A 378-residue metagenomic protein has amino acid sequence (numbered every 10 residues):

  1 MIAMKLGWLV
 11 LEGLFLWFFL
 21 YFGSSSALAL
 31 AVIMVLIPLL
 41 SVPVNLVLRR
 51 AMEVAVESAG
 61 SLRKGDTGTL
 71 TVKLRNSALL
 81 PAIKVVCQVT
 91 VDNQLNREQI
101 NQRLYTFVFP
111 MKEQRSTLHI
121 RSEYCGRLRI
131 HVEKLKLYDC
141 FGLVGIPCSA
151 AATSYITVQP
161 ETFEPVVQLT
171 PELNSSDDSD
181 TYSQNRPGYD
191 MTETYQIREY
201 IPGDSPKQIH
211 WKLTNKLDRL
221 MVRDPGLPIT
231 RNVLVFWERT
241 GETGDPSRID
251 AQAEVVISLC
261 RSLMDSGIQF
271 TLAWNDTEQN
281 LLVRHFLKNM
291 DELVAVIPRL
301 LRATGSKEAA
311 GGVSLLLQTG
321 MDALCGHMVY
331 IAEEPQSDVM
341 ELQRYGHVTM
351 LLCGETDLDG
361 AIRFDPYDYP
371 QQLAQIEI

Functional and structural regions predicted by a protein language model:
M1-A55: Extracellular/lumenal glycan-associated context and N-glycosylation machinery
A3-L6, V166, P370: Generic N-terminal initiation segments characterized by hydrophobic and/or small/turn-forming residues
S24, V89-L95, M111, M290 (+1 more regions): Short, structured coil/loop segments at alpha-helix boundaries
P38-V283: An amphipathic, basic-hydrophobic helix/alpha-beta surface used to engage anionic, phosphate-rich ligands or surfaces
L169, E199-I378: Exposed, interaction-prone extracellular/peripheral surfaces
